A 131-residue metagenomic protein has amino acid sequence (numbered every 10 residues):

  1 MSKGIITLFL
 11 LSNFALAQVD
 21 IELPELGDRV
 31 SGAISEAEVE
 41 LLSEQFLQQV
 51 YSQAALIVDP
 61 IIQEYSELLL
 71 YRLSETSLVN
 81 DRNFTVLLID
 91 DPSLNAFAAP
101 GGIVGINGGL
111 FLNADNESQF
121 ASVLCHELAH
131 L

Functional and structural regions predicted by a protein language model:
M1-L8: Sec-dependent signal peptide recognition, specifically the positively charged N-region followed immediately by
L8-L10, E36: Exposed boundary/loop context
S12-F14: N-terminal signal peptide c-region/cleavage motif recognized by signal peptidases
Q18-L131: Peri-catalytic and regulatory segments of divalent metal-dependent proteins
